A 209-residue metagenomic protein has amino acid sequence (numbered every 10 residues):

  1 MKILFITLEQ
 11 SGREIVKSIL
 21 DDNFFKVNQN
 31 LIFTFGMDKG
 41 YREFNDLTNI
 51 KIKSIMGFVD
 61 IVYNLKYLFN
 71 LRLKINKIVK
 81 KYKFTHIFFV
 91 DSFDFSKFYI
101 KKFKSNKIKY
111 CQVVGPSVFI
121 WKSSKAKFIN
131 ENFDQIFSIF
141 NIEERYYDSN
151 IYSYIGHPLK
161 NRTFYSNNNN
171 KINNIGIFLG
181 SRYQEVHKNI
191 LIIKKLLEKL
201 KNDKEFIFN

Functional and structural regions predicted by a protein language model:
K2, K171-G176: Charged active-site motifs of nucleotide-sugar-dependent glycosyltransferases
I3-S166, F178-N189, K199: Active-site and donor-binding regions of nucleotide-sugar-utilizing enzymes
L191-K194: Short acidic-capped amphipathic helix/loop micro-motif used as an active-site/signal-coupling element
K204-N209: Catalytic donor nucleotide-activated moiety binding site of glycosyltransferases and closely related
